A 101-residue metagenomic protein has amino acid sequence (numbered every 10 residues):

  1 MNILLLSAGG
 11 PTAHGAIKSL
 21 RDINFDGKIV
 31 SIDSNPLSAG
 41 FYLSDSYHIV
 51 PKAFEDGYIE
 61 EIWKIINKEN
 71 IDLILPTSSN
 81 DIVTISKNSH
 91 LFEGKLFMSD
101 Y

Functional and structural regions predicted by a protein language model:
M1-L4: Extreme N-terminal starter segment of soluble prokaryotic enzymes
L6-A8: Conserved N-terminal Rossmann-fold NAD(P)-binding element of oxidoreductases
G10-N24, I66-N67, S86-S89: Surface-exposed amphipathic alpha-helices with a cationic face
K28-V30: Conserved beta-strand positions in the Rossmann-like core of class I SAM-dependent methyltransferases
I32-S38: Short, polar loop motifs at secondary-structure junctions
Y42-S44, L91-F92: Short, structured coil segments at secondary-structure junctions
S46-I65: Glycine-rich, highly charged phosphate/nucleotide-binding loops
I71-Y101: A short, GP-enriched loop/loop-strand-helix hinge that lies immediately N-terminal to, or at the N-terminal rim
